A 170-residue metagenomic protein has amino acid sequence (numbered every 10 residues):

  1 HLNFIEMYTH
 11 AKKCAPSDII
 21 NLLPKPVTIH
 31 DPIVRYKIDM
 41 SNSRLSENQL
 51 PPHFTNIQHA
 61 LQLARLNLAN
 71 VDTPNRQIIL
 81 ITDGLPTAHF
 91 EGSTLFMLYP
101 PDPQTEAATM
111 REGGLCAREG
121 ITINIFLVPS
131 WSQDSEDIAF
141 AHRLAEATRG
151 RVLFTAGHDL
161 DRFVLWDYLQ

Functional and structural regions predicted by a protein language model:
H1-F4, T55-N56, A64, E106: …and closely analogous acidic/polar surface helices at protein-protein or active-site interfaces in A-domain-like
H1-T28, A60-L61, R76-I81, N124-V128: Von Willebrand factor
K12, I38-M40, L115, E119: Predominantly eukaryotic Lys/Arg-rich, low-complexity intrinsically disordered regions that act as assembly/targeting
S17-S41, F96-T105, E146-R151: Acidic, Ser/Thr-rich peripheral helices and adjacent loops at domain boundaries
L22, I29, I33-L85, S93: C-terminal amphipathic alpha-helical segment
L63, V71-Q77, L85-A88, G92-Q170: Von Willebrand factor type A / integrin I
